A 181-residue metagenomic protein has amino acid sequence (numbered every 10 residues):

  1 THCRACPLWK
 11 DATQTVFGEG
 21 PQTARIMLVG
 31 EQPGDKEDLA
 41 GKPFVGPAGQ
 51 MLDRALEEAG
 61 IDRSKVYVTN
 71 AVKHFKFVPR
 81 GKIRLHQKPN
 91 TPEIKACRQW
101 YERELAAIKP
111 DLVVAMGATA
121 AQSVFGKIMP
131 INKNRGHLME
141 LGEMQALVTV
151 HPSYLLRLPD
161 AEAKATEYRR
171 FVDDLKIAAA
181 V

Functional and structural regions predicted by a protein language model:
T1-V181: A polyanion-binding, active-site-adjacent surface
